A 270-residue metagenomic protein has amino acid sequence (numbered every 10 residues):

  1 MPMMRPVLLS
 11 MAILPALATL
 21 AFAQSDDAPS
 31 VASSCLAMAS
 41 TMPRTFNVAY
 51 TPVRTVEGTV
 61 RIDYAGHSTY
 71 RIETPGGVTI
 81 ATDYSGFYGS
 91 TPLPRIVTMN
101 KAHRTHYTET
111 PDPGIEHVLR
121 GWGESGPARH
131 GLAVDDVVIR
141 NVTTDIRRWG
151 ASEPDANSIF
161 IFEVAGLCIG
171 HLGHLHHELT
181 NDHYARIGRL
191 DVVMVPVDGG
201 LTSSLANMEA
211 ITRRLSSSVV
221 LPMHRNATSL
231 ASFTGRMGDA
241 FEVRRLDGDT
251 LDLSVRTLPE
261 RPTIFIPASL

Functional and structural regions predicted by a protein language model:
M1-P6: Positively charged n-region of N-terminal signal peptides that target proteins for export
L8-A18: Bacterial N-terminal signal peptides
S10, D252-S254: Generic recognition of flexible, low-complexity loop/linker segments
L20-D145, I169-L172, D191, V195 (+2 more regions): Metallo-beta-lactamase
D145-L215, P222, N226-R236: Active-site-proximal loop/helix segments of hydrolase catalytic cores
S218-V219, T263: Proline-centered loop/turn at the N-terminus of a beta-strand
